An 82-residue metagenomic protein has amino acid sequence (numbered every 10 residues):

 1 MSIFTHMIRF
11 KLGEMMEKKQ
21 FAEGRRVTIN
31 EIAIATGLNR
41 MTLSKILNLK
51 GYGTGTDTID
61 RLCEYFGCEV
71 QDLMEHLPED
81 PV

Functional and structural regions predicted by a protein language model:
M1-E31: A short, Lys/Arg-rich alpha-helix, primarily the initiator
S2, M74-V82: Short, charged recognition helix plus adjacent turn of helix-turn-helix-like nucleic-acid-binding domains
V27, T54-D57: Residue-level signal for the short linker/turn that defines the boundary of a DNA-recognition helix
G37-G53: Recognition helix of helix-turn-helix/homeodomain-like DNA-binding domains that insert into the DNA major groove
D57-D72: DNA major-groove recognition helix of helix-turn-helix/homeodomain DNA-binding modules
